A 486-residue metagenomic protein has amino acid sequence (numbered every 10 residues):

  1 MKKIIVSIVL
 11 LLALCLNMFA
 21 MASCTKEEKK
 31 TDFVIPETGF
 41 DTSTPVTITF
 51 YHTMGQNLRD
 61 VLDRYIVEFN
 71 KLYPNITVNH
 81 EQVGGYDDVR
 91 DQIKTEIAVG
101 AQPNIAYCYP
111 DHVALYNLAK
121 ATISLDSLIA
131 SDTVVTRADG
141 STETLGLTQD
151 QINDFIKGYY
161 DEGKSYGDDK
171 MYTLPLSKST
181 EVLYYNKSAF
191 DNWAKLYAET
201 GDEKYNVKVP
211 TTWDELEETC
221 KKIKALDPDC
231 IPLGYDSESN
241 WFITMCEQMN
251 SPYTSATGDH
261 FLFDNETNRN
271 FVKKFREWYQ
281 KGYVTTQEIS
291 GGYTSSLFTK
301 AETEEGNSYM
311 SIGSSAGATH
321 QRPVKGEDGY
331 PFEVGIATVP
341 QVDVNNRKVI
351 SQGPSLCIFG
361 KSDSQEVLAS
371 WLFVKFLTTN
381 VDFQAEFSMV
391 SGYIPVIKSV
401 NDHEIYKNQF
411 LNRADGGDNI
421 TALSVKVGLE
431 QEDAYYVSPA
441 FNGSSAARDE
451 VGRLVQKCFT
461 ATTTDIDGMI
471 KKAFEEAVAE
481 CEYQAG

Functional and structural regions predicted by a protein language model:
M1-I48, K71, E475-G486: Short, low-complexity disordered leader/linker segments with a strong preference for bacterial N-terminal type II
I35-P36, R90, D111-V182, M245-C246 (+2 more regions): Hinge/lid segment of periplasmic solute-binding proteins
T44-G55, I76-E81, I105: Short, well-ordered beta-strand elements
T53, D63-I66, L115, S239-S251 (+1 more regions): Extracytoplasmic/periplasmic substrate-binding proteins
V61, E68, A316-K325, V342 (+1 more regions): Mature extracytoplasmic/periplasmic domains
E68-D154, N192-W193, E302, Y309-M310 (+1 more regions): Extracytoplasmic "Venus flytrap"/periplasmic binding protein-like
K71, L128-T133, R137, L147-F155 (+6 more regions): Helix-loop-helix "hinge/cap" segment bordering the ligand-binding cleft or interdomain interface
V367, A414-G416, S424-G486: Conserved C-terminal helix/tail region of periplasmic/extracytoplasmic solute-binding proteins
